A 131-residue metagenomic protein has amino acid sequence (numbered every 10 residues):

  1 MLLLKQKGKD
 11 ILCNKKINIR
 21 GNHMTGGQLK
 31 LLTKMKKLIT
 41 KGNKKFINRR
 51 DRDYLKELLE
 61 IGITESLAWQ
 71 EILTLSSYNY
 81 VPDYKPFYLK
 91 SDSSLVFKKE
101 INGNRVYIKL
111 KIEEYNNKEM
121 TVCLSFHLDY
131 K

Functional and structural regions predicted by a protein language model:
G8-D10, K15-K16, H23-S91: Compact soluble domain cores
F87-E113: Basic/aromatic recognition patch in beta-strand/loop cores that engages polyanionic ligands
R105-K131: Enriched for short, Lys/Arg-rich terminal
